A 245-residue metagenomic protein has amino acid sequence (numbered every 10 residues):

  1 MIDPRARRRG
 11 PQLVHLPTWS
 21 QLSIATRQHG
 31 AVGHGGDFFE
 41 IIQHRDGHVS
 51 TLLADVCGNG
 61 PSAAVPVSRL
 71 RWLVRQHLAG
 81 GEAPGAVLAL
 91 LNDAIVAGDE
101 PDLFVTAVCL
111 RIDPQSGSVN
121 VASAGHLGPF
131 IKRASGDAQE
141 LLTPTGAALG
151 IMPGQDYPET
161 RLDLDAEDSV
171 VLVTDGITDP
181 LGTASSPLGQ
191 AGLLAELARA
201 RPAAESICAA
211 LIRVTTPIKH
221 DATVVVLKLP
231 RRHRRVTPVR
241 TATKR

Functional and structural regions predicted by a protein language model:
M1-V170, T216-R245: … and, occasionally, acidic/histidine-rich disordered N-termini of signaling adaptors
G81-V87, R199-S206: Short, charged, surface-exposed loops that flank catalytic or proteolytic processing sites
I131-A134, L181-S185: Cytochrome P450 core scaffold surrounding the K-helix E-X-X-R motif and the conserved "meander" helix-loop region
D175: Conserved catalytic-loop aspartate of Hanks-type protein kinases
Q190: PRPP/pyrophosphate-binding module of the type I phosphoribosyltransferase fold
L193-E196: Divalent-cation-assisted or electrostatically stabilized phosphate/pyrophosphate-binding catalytic cores
E205-T215: Low-complexity, intrinsically disordered Gly/Pro/Thr-rich segments
